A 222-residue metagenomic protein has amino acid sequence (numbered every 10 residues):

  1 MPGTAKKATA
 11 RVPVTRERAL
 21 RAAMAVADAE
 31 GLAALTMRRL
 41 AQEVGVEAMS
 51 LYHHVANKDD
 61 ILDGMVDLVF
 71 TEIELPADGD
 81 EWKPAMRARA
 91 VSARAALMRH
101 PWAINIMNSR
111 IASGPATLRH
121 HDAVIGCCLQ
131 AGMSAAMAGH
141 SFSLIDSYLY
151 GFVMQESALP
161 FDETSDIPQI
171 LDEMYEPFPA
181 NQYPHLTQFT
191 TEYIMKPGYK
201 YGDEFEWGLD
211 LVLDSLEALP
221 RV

Functional and structural regions predicted by a protein language model:
M1-R39, E43-V46, V55-D63: Basic, helix-initiating cap at the start of DNA-binding domains
M1-V14, E74, P184-Y193: N-terminal intrinsically disordered/low-complexity leader segments
R18-A25, E30, D60-P76, A85-S92 (+2 more regions): Alpha-helical structural segments
G64-V66, R94-A116, D122-A123, M154-A158 (+1 more regions): Amphipathic alpha-helical segments used for helix-helix packing
E74-R119, A135-A138, I145: Hydrophobic alpha-helical connector segments
H120-L144, Y148-M174, P197-G198, L216-P220: Hydrophobic alpha-helical bundle segments that form small-molecule/ligand-binding pockets
D166-V222: A structured, mid-to-C-terminal "fold-capping" secondary-structure block
